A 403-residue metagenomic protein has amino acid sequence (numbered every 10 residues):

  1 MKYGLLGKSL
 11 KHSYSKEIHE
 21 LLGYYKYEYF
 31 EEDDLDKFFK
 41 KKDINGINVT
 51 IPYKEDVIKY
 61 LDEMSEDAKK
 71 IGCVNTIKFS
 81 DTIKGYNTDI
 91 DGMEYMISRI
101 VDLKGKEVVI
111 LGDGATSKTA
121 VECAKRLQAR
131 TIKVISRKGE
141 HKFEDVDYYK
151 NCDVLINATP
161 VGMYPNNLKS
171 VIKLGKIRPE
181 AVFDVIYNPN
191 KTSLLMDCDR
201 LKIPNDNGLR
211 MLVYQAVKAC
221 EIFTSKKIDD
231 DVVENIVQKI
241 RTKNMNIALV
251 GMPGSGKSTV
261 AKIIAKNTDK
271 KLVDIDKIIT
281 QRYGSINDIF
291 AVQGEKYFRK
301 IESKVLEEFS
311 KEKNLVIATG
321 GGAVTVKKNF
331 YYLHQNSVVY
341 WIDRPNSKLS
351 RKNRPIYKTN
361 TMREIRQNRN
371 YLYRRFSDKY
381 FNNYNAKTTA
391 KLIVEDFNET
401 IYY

Functional and structural regions predicted by a protein language model:
K2-I100, P189-K191, L195-D197, L201-N205 (+1 more regions): Phosphate/diphosphate ligand-binding glycine-rich loop within oxidoreductases
G7, N87-I90, I97, V101 (+2 more regions): Glycine-rich adenosine-cofactor-binding loop
L127-F143, D276-Y283: NAD(P)-binding Rossmann-fold cofactor-contacting core
H141-D206, A323-N329: Rossmann-like adenosine-cofactor binding region
V185-M245: Adenosine-phosphate binding glycine-rich loop
E234-T242, I263, N267, V338 (+2 more regions): NTP-dependent small-molecule kinase module
K277-T325, N329-H334: ATP-dependent small-molecule kinase phosphotransfer cores that center on conserved nucleotide phosphate-binding segments
Q335-F376: A glycine- and Lys/Arg-enriched "phosphate-lid" helix/loop adjacent to the NTP-binding pocket of small-molecule kinases
